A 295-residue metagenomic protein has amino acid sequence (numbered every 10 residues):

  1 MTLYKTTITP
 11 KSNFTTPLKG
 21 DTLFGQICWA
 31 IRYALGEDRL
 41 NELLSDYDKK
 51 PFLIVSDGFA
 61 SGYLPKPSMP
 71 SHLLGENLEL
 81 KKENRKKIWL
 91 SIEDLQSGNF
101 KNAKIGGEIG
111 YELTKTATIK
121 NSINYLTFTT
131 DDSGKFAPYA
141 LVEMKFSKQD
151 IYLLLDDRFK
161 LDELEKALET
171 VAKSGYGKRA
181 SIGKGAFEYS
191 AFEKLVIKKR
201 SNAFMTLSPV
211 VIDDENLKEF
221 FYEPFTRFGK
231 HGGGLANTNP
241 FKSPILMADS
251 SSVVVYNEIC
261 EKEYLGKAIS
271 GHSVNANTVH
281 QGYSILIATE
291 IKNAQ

Functional and structural regions predicted by a protein language model:
M1-Q295: Conserved active-site/ligand-binding neighborhood in enzyme cores
